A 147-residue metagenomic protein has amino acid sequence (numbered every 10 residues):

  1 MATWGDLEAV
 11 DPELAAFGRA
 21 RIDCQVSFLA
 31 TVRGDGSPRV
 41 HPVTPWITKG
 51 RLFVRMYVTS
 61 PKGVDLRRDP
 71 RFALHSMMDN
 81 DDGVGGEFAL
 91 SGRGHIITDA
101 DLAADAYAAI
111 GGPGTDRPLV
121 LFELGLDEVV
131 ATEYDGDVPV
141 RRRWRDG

Functional and structural regions predicted by a protein language model:
M1-P12, D79-G147: Charged, gly/pro-rich active-site loop segments
A2-R33: Short, conserved active-site entrance elements at the starts or edges of catalytic domains
R21-I22, L66, Y107-I110: A generic structural signal for nonpolar/aromatic side chains embedded in well-ordered alpha-helices
I22, K49, I96-T98: Generic helix-packing signal
C24-V58, L66, F72-M77, E87-A89: Short beta-strand segments
V58-T59, D127: A generic "binding-loop/recognition-motif" signal
